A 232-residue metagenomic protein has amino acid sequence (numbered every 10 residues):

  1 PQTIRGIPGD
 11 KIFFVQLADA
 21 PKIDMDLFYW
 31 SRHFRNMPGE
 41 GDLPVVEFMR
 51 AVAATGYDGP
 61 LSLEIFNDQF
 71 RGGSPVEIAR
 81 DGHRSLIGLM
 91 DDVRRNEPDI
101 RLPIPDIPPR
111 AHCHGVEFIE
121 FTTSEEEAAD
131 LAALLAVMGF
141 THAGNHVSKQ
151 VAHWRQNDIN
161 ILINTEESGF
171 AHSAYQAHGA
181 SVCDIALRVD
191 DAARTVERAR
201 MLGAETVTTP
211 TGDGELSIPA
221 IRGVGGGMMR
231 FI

Functional and structural regions predicted by a protein language model:
P1-D42: Acidic/histidine-rich catalytic cores of soluble enzymes
K11-Q16, D58-S62, F118, N160: Structural preference for beta-strand elements that scaffold enzyme active sites
V15-L17, P38, V52, L61 (+1 more regions): Conserved, mostly hydrophobic/aromatic
M37, H114-E125, H172-E197, P219-I221: Vicinal oxygen chelate
G72-R95: C-terminal helical cap(s) of enzyme catalytic domains, especially alpha/beta-barrels
N96-I100, P105-P109, H153-T165, A193-I232: Vicinal oxygen chelate
C113-F121, L135, F140, W154 (+3 more regions): Short, structured motif recognition centered on aromatic/hydrophobic residues
E125-T141, R198-L202: Amphipathic alpha-helical segments
